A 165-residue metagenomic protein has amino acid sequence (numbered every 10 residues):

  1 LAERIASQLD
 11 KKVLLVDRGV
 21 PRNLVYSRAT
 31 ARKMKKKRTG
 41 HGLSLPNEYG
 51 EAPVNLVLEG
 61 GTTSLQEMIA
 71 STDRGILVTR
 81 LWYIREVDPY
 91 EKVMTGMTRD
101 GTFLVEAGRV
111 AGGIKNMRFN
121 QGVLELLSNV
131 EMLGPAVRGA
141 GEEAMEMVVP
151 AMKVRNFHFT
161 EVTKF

Functional and structural regions predicted by a protein language model:
L1-F165: Dual-mode signal for accessory low-complexity, basic/Gly-rich regions
